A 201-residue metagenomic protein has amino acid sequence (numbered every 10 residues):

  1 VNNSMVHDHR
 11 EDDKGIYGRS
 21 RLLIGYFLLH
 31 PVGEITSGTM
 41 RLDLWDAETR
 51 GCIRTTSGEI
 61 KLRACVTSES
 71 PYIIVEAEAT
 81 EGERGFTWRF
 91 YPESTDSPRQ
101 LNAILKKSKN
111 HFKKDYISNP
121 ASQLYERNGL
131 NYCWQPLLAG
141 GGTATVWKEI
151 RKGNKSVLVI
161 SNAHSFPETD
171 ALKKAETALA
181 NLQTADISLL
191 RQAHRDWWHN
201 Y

Functional and structural regions predicted by a protein language model:
V1-Y201: Acidic/polar, glycine-enriched structural segments that form the non-catalytic walls/loops of the carbohydrate-binding
